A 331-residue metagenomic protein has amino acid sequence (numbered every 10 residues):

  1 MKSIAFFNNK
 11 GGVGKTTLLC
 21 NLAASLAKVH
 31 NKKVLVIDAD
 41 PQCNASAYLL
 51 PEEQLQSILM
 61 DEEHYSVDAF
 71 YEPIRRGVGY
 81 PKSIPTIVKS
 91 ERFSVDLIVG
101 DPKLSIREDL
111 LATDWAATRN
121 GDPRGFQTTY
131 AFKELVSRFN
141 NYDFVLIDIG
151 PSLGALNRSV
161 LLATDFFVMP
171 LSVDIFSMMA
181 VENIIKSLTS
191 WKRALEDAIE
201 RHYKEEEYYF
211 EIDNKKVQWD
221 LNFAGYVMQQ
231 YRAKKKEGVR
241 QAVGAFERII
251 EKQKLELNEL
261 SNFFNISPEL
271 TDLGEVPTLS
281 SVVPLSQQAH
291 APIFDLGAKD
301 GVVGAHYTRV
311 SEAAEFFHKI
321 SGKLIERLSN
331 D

Functional and structural regions predicted by a protein language model:
M1-D331: P-loop NTP-binding core
